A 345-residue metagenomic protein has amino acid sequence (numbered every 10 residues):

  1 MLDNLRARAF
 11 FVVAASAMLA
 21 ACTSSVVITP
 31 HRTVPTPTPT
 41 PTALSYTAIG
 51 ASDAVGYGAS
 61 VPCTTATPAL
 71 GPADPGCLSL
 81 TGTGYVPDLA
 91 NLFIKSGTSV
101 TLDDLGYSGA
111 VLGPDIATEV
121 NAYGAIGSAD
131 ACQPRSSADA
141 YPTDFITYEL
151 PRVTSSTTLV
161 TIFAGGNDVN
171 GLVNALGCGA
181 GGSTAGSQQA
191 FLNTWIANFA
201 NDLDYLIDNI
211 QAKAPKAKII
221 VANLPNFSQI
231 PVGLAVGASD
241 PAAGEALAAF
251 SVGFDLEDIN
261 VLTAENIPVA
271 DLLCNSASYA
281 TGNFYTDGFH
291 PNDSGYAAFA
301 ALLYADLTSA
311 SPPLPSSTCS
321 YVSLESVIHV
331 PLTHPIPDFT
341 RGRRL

Functional and structural regions predicted by a protein language model:
M1-F11: Bacterial N-terminal signal peptides that target proteins for export
F11-A21: Bacterial N-terminal signal peptides
L19-T42, L314-L324: Bacterial Sec-dependent N-terminal signal peptides
R32-T47, N91, Y141-V160, D204-K216: Short amphipathic alpha-helices and their capping/turn segments at secondary-structure boundaries
S45-Y57, T101-G106, T158-F163, D168-G171 (+4 more regions): Structural recognition of the beta-strand scaffold that forms the well-ordered cores of secreted hydrolase catalytic
A59-N201, H329-H334, D338: Conserved SGNH/GDSL esterase-like catalytic core that processes O-acyl groups on lipids and polysaccharides
G166-N167, L176-G177, D204-A248: Active-site segments of SGNH/GDSL-like serine hydrolases that catalyze O-acetyl group transfer/hydrolysis on lipids
L224-L345: Catalytic His-Asp segment of secreted/periplasmic serine-dependent ester chemistry enzymes
